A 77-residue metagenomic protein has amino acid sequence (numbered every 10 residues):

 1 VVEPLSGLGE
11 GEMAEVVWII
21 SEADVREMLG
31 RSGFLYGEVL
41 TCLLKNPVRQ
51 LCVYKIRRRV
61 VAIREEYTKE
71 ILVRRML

Functional and structural regions predicted by a protein language model:
V1-L77: Compact, glycine-rich, soluble single-domain proteins
